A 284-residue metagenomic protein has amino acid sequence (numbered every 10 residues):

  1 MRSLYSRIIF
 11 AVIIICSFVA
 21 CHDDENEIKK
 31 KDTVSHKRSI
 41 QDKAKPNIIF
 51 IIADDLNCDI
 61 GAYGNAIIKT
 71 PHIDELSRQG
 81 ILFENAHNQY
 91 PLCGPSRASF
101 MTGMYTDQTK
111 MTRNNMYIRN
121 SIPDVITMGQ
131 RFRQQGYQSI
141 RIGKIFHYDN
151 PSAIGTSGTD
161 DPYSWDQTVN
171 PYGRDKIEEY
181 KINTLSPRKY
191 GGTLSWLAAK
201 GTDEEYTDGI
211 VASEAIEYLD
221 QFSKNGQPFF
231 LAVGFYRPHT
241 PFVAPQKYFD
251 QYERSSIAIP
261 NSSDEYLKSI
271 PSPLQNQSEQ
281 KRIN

Functional and structural regions predicted by a protein language model:
M1-I9: Bacterial N-terminal signal peptides that target proteins for export
L4, C21-N284: Formylglycine-dependent sulfatase
I9-S17: Bacterial N-terminal signal peptides
